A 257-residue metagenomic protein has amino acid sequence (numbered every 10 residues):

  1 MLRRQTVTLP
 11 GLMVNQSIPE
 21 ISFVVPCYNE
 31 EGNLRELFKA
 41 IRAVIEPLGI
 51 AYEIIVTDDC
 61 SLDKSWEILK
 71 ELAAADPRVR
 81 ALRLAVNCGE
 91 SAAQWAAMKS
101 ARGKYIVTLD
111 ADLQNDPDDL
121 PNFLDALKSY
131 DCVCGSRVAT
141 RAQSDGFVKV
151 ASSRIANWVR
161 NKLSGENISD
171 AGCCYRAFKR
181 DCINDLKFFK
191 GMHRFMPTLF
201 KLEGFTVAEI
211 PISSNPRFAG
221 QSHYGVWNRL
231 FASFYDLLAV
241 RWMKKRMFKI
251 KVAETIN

Functional and structural regions predicted by a protein language model:
L2-S144, D181, K201-L202, V207-I210 (+1 more regions): Structured catalytic core of nucleotide-sugar glycosyltransferases
R78-S100, Y105, P117-R194, L199 (+2 more regions): Acceptor/aglycone-binding surface of glycosyltransferases and processive sugar-polymer synthases
